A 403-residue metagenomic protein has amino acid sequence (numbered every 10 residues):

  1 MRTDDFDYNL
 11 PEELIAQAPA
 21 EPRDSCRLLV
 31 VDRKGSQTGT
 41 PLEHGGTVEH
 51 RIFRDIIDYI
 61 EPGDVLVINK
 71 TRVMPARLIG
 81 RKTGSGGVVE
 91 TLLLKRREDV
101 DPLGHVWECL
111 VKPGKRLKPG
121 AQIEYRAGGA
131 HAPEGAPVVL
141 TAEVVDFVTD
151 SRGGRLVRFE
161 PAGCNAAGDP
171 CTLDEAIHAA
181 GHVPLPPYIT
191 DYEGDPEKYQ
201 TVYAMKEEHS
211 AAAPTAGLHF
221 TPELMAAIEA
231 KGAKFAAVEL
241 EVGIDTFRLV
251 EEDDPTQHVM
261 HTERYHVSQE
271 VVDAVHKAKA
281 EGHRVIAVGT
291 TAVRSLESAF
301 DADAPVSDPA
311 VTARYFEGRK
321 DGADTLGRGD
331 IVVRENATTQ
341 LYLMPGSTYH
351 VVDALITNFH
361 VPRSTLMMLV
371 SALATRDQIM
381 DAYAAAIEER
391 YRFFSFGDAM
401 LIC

Functional and structural regions predicted by a protein language model:
M1-C403: Surface-exposed, charge/polar-rich loops and edge strands
